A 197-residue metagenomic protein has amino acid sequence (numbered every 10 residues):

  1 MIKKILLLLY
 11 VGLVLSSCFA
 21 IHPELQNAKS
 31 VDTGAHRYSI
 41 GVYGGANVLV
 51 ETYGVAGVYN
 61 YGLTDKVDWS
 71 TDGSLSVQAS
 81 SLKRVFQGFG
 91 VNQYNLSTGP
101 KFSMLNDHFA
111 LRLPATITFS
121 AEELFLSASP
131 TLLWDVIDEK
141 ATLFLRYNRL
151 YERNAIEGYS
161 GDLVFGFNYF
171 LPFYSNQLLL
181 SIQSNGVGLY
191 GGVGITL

Functional and structural regions predicted by a protein language model:
M1-A20: Sec-dependent bacterial lipoprotein signal peptides
G12-L15, N92, D138, F165: N-terminal non-cleavable signal-anchor helices
C18-S70, L75-V77: Short glycine/proline- and aromatic-enriched beta-strand/turn motifs that initiate or cap beta-hairpins
Q26, V31, F102-L197: Outer-membrane beta-barrel transmembrane domain signature
D32, L49-E51, G90-N92, E157-Y159: A generic structural micro-feature
V50-A56, N95, F125-S129, G161-D162: Short, surface-exposed coil-to-beta transition loops
S74-L96, A121, Y151-E157: Flexible, solvent-exposed loop segments that connect beta-strands
T98-P100: Membrane-cytosol interface at the C-terminal ends of transmembrane alpha helices in small multi-pass membrane proteins
